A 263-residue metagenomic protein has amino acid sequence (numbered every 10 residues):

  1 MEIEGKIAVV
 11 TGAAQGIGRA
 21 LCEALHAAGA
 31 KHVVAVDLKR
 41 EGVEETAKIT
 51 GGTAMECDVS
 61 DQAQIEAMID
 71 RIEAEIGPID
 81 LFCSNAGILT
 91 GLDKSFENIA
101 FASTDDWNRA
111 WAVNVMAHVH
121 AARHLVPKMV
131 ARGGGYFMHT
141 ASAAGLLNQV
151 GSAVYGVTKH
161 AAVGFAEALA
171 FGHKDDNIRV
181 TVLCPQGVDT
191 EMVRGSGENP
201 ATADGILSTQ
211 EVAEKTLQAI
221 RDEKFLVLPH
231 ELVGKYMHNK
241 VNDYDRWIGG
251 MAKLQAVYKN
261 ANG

Functional and structural regions predicted by a protein language model:
I7, A14-Q15: Conserved glycine-rich cofactor-binding loop
H26, A30-E45: Conserved glycine-rich Rossmann-like NAD(P)H-binding loop of the short-chain dehydrogenase/reductase
E41, C57-A67, T104: The beta1-alpha1 cofactor-binding region of Rossmann-like NAD(H)/NADP(H)-dependent oxidoreductases
D93-N108: Substrate-binding pocket helix/loop in short-chain dehydrogenase/reductase
A122, T158: Active-site helix of classical SDR
S142: Residue(s) in the substrate-gating loop at a strand-loop-helix junction that position the organic substrate next
A203-G263: C-terminal tail/cap regions
